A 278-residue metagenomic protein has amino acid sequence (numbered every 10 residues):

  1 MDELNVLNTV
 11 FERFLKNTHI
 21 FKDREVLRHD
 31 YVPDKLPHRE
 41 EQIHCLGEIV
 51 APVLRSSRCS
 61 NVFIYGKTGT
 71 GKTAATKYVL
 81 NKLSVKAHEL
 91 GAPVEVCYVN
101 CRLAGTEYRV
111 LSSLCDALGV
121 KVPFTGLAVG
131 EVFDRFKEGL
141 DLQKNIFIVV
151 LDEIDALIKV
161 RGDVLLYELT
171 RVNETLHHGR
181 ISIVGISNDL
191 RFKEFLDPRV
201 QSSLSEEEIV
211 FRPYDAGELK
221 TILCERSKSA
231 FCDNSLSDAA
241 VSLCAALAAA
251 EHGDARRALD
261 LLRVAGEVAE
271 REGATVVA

Functional and structural regions predicted by a protein language model:
E3-F21, R28, S56-C59, T76 (+5 more regions): Mid-core helix/loop region of P-loop NTP-binding domains shared across ATPases and GTPases
E25-H44: Dynamic helix-loop-helix/coil hinge segments at AAA+ ATPase domain boundaries and subdomain interfaces
H44-R55: Pre-Walker A adenine-sensing motif
R58-L80: Walker A/P-loop nucleotide-binding motif
F63-K67, C97-R102: Short glycine-rich or small-residue beta-strand-to-loop segments that form or flank ligand, phosphate, metal/Fe-S
K82, K86, A117, V268: Active-site catalytic microenvironments for nucleophilic, acid-base chemistry
K86-V94: Flexible phosphate/Mg2+-sensing switch loops adjacent to catalytic phosphate-binding sites
